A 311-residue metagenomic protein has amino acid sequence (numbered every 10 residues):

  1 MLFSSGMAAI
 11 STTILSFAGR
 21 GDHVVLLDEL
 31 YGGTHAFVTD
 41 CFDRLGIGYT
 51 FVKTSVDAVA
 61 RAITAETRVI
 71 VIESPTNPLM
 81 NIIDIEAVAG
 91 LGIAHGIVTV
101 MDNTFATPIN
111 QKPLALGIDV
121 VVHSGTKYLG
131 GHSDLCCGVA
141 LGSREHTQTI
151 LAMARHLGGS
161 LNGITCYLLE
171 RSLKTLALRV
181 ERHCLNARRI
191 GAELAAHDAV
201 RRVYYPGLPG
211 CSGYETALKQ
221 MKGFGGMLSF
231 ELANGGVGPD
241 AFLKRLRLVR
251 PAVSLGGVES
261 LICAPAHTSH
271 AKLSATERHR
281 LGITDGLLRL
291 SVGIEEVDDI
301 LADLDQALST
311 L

Functional and structural regions predicted by a protein language model:
M1-A199, Y204: Conserved PLP-enzyme active-site core in the AAT-like
G21, T39, G48-T50, A65 (+2 more regions): PLP-dependent enzyme catalytic core of the Aspartate aminotransferase-like
I97, C136-C137, R201, G226-L228 (+3 more regions): Structural beta-strand/beta-sheet cores of well-ordered domains, especially the beta-sheet scaffolds that support
F105, K127, T175, I190 (+5 more regions): Glycine-rich beta-alpha junction loops
G131, G163-T165, Q220-G223, R280-D285: Short, flexible turn/loop "capping" segments at secondary-structure junctions
T147-Q148, L176, G235-G238, S269-H270 (+1 more regions): Short, acidic Gly/Pro/Ser/Thr-rich loop/turn segments
L169-L178, G225-A233, R289-G293: Short, well-ordered beta-strand elements within core beta-sheets of diverse protein domains
R188-G256, L273-H279: Conserved small-domain helix->loop->beta segment predominantly found in fold-type I
